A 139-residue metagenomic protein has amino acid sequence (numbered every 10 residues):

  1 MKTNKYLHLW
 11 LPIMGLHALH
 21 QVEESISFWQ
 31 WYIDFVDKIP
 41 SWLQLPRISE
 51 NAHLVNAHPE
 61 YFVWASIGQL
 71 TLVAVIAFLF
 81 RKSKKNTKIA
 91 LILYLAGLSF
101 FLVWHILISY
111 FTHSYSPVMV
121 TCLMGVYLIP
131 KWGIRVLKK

Functional and structural regions predicted by a protein language model:
M1-N4, L79-K88, L137-K139: Membrane-interface helix-boundary motifs at transmembrane edges
T3-W29: N-terminal signal-anchor transmembrane alpha helix
Y6-W10, N86-Y94: Membrane-interfacial loop-to-transmembrane alpha-helix junctions, especially the N-terminal start
H17-V22, A96-I106: Aromatic-anchored segments of alpha-helical transmembrane domains
D34-H53: Perimembrane loop-to-helix junctions flanking transmembrane segments
S49-L70: A loop-to-helix transmembrane entry motif
A74-F78, H105-L107: Alpha-helical transmembrane segments of multipass membrane proteins
W104-K139: Alpha-helical transmembrane segments of multi-pass integral membrane proteins, characterized by long hydrophobic
